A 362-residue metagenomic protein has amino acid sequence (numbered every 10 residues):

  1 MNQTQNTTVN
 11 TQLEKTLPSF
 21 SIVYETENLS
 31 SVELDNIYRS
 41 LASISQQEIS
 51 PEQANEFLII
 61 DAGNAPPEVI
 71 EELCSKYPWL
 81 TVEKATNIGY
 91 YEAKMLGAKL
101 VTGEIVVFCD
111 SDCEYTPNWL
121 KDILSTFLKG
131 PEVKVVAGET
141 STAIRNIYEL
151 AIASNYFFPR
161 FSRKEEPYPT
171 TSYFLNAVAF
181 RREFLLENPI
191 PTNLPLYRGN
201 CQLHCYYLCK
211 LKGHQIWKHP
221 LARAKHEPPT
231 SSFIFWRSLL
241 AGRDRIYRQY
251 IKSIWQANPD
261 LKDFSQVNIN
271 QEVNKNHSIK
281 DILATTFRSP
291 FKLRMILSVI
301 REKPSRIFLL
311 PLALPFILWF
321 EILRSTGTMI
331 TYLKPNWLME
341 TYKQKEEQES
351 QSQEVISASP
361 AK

Functional and structural regions predicted by a protein language model:
M1-S43: N-proximal low-complexity "stem/linker" segments adjacent to membrane-targeting elements
L41-K84: Acidic donor-binding segment of Leloir-type glycosyltransferases
A85-V101: Glycine-rich, basic loop-to-helix element that forms the pyrophosphate-binding segment of sugar-nucleotide handling
V106: Short aromatic/hydrophobic "clamp" motif used to bind/position activated sugar donors
N118-L150: Conserved donor NDP-sugar-binding/catalytic core segment of glycosyltransferases
F161-F180, P195-R198: A recurrent flexible, glycine/aromatic-enriched loop bordering the glycosyltransferase active site that acts as
L196-Y207: Acidic donor-binding loop at a coil-to-helix junction in glycosyltransferase catalytic cores that engages
L239-D244, D260-K362: Non-catalytic, C-terminal membrane-associated alpha-helical segments of glycosyltransferases
